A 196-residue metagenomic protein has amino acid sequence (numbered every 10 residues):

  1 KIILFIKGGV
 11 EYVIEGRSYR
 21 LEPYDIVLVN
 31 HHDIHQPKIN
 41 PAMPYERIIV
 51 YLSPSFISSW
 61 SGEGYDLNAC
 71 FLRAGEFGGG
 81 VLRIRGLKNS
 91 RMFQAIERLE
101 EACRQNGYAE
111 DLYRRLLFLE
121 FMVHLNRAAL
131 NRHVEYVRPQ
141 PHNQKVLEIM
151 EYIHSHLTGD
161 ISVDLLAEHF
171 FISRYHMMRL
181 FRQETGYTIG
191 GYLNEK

Functional and structural regions predicted by a protein language model:
K1-Y12, L28: Short, conserved beta-strand element in jelly-roll/cupin
I6, F93-G107, M150, H154-T158: Regular secondary-structure segments
G16-N30: Short acidic-glycine-tyrosine-enriched beta hairpin
H31-R104, V123, R127-R132: A hydrophobic/aromatic-rich effector-binding and dimerization subdomain of bacterial HTH-type transcriptional regulators
L87, C103-L119, Q140: All-alpha amphipathic helical-bundle segments outside canonical DNA-binding/catalytic cores that form hydrophobic
K88-R91, P141-I149, T185, L193-N194: N-terminal positioning helix adjacent to the helix-turn-helix/winged-helix DNA-binding module
H124-A129, Y152-K196: Basic/polar phosphate-binding segments, predominantly the helix-turn-helix DNA-binding elements of transcriptional
